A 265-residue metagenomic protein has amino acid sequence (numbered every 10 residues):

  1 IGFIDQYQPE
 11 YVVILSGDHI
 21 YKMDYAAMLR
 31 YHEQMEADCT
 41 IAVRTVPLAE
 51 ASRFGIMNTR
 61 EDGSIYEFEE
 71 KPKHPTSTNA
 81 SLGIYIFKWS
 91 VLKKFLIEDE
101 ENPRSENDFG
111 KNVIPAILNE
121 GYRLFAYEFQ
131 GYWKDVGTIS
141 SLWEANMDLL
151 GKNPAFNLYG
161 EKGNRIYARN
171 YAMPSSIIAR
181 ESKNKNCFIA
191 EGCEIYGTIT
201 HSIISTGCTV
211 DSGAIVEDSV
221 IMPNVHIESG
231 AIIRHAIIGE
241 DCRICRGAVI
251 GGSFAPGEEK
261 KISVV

Functional and structural regions predicted by a protein language model:
I1-L149, G257-S263: Unchanged
S90, E98-V265: Left-handed beta-helix
